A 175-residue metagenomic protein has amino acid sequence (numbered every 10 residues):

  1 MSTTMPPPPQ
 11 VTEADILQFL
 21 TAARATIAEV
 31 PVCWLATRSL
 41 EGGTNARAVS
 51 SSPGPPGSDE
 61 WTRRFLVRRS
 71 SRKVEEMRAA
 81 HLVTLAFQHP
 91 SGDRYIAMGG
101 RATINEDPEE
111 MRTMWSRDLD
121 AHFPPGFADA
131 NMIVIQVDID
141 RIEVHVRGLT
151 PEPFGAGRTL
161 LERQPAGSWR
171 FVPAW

Functional and structural regions predicted by a protein language model:
S2-V11, G126-W175: C-terminal edge-of-domain segments
P6-V32: Short, basic/aromatic recognition patches
A14-T21, V67-S71, L119-D120: Charged, amphipathic alpha-helical segments
F19-A22, T26, G43-A46, M98 (+3 more regions): Localized chelating/binding microdomains that coordinate divalent metal ions or stabilize phosphate-bearing
V30-R69, E75-M77, V83-H89, Y95-G99: Short beta-strand segments
S52-P53, R101-I104, L149-P151: A short, sequence-level motif marking secondary-structure junctions
P56-D59, E106-E110, E162: Short, surface-exposed linear segments at secondary-structure transitions and domain or protein termini
R72-I135, I139: Short, structured beta-strand-loop surface elements
